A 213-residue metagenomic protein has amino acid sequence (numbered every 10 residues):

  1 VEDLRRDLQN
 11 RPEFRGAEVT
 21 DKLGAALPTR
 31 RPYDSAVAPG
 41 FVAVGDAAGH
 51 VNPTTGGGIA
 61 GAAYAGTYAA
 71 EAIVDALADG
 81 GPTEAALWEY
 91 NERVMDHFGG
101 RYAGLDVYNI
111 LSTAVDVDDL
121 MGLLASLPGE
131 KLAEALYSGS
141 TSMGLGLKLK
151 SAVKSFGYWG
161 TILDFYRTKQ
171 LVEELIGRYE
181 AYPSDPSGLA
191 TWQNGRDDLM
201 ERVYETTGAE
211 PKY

Functional and structural regions predicted by a protein language model:
V1-Y68, W88-E89, D106: FAD/FMN-dependent oxidoreductases across multiple families
D3, Q9, E13, A85 (+5 more regions): Exposed alpha-helical structural elements
D3-D7, R11, R93, H97 (+3 more regions): Residues that form generic nucleotide/phosphate-binding pockets
K22-R30, A86-R93, L136-S142, V153-Y158: A general structural signal for short secondary-structure boundary/capping elements
G49-P53, E71-V74, M95, P128: A broad detector of the eukaryotic-type serine/threonine protein kinase catalytic domain
Y68-M121: Active-site-proximal substrate-binding core of FAD-dependent oxidoreductases
D118-Y213: C-terminal auxiliary extensions adjacent to catalytic cores
